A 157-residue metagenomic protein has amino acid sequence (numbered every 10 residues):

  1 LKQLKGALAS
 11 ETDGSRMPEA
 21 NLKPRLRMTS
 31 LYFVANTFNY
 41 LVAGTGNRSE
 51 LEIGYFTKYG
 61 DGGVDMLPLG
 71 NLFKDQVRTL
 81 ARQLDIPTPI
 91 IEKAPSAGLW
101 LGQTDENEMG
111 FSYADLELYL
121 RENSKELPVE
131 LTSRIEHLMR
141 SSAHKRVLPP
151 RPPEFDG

Functional and structural regions predicted by a protein language model:
L1-L22, T29-L41, T45-G157: ATP/NTP-dependent adenylation/nucleotidyl-transfer catalytic domains that generate, transfer, or process NMP-activated
